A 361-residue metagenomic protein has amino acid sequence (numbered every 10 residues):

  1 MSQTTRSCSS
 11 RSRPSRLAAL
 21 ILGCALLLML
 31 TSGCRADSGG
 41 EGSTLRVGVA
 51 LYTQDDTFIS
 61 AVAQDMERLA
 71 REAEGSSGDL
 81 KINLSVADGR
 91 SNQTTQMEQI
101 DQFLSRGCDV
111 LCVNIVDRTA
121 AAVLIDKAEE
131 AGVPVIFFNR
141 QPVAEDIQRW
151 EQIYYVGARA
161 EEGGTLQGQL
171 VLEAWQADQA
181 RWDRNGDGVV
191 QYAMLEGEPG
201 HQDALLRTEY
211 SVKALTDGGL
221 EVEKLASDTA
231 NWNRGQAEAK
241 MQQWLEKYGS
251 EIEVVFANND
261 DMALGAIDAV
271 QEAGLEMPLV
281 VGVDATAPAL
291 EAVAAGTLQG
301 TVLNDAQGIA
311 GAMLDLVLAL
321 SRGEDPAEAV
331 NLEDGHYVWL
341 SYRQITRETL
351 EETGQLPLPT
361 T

Functional and structural regions predicted by a protein language model:
M1-R46, S77, L104, D126-A131 (+1 more regions): Short, low-complexity disordered leader/linker segments with a strong preference for bacterial N-terminal type II
L22, C34-R35, S43, G188-P199 (+1 more regions): Hinge/cleft segment of the Venus flytrap/periplasmic-binding protein
R46-L69, A73, S77, S85-E98 (+4 more regions): Extracytoplasmic "Venus flytrap"
F58-G75, G163-Q167, Q202-E221, Q236 (+2 more regions): Short, solvent-exposed amphipathic alpha-helices that sit in or adjacent to ligand/effector-binding or catalytic
R90-A144, I153-A160, D260-L264: Beta-alpha junction/loop-to-helix N-cap segments that form part of ligand/metal-binding clefts
Q96, Y155-D187, A237, T286-A289 (+1 more regions): Hydrophobic alpha-helical segments within soluble ligand-binding/sensing domains
V113-E130, Y210-S211, E223-E291: Hydrophobic alpha-helical
L124-E162, A180-Q191, T286-A294, L298-Q299: Flexible loop/hinge segments that line or gate small-molecule binding clefts
